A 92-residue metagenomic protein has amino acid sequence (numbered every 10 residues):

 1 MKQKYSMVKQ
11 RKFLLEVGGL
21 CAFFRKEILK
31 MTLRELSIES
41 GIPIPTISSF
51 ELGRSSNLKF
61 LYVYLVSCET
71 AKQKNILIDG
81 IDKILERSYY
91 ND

Functional and structural regions predicted by a protein language model:
K2-I28: A short, Lys/Arg-rich alpha-helix, primarily the initiator
Q3-V8, N75-D92: Short, charged recognition helix plus adjacent turn of helix-turn-helix-like nucleic-acid-binding domains
Y5-M7, S49, F60: Intrinsically disordered, low-complexity repeat segments enriched in small/polar residues
C21-A22, L33, I44, L61: Helix-turn-helix DNA-binding elements, focusing on the entry/boundary residues of the two helices that contact DNA
A22-T32, C68-Q73: Short, charged helix-to-loop "capping" segments that act as catalytic/coupling loops
L29-S49: Short alpha-helical DNA-recognition segment
L52: Short, conserved catalytic or interaction motifs in soluble domains
S56-I78: DNA major-groove recognition helix of helix-turn-helix/homeodomain DNA-binding modules
